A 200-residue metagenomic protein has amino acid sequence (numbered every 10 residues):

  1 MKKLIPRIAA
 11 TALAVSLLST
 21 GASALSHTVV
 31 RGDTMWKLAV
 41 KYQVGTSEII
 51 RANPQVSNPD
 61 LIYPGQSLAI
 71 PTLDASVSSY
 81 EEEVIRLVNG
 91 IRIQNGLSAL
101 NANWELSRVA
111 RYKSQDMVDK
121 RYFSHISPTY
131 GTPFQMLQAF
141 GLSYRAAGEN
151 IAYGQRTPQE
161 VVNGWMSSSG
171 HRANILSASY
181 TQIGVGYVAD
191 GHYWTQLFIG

Functional and structural regions predicted by a protein language model:
M1-A9: Bacterial N-terminal signal peptides that target proteins for export
A9, V15-G32: Sec-dependent signal peptide cleavage junction
L25-T28, K37-V77: Extracellular LysM carbohydrate-binding repeats and other cell-envelope/extracellular binding modules
V44, S57, Y63, S79 (+6 more regions): Extracytoplasmic
P59, N95-V109, R121-T129, G148 (+1 more regions): Surface-exposed patches in mature extracellular/periplasmic domains of secreted proteins
V77-M117: A short alpha-helix/helix-coil micro-patch that ends at or immediately precedes a cysteine
V109-R156, I175: Short, surface-exposed glycine/acidic/tryptophan-bearing loops
G148-G200: Disulfide-stabilized extracellular recognition modules
